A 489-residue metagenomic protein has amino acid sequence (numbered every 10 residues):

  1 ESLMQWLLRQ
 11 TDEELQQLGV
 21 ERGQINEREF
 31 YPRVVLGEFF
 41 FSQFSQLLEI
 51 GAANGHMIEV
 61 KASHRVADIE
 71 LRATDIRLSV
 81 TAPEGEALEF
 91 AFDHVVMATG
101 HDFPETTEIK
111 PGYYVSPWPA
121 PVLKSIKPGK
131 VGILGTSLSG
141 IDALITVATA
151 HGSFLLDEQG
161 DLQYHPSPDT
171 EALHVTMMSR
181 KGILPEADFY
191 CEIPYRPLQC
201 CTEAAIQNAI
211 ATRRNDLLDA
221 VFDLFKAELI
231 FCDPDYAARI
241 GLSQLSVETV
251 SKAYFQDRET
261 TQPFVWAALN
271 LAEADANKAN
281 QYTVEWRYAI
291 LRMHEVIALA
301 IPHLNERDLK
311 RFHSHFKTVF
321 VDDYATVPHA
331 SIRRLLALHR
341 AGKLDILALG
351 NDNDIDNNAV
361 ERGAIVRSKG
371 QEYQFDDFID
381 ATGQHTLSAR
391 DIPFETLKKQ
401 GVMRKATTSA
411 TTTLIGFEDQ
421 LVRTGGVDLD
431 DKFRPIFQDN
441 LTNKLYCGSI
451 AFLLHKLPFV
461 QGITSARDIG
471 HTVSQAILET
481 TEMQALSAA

Functional and structural regions predicted by a protein language model:
E1-E21: Redox-cofactor-proximal catalytic regions of oxidoreductases
L18-A489: Flavin (primarily FAD) cofactor-binding/catalytic cores of flavoenzymes
